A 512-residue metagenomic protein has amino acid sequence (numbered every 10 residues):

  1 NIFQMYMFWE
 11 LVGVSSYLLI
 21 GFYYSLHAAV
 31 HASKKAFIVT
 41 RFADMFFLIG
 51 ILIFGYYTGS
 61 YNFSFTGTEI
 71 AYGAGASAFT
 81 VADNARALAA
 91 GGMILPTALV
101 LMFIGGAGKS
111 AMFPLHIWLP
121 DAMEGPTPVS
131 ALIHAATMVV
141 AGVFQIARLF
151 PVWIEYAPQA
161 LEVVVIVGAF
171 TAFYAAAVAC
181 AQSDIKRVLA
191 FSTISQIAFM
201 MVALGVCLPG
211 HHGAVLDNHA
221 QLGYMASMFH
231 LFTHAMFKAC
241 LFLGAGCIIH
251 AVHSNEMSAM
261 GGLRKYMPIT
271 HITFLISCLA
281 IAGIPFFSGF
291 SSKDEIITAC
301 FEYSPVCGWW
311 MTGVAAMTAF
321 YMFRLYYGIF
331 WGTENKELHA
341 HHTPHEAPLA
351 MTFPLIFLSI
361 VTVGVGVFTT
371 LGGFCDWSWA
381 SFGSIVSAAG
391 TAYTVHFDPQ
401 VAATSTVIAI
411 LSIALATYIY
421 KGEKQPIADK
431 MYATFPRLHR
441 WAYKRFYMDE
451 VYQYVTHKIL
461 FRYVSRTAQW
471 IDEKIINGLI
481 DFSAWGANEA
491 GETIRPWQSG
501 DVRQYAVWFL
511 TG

Functional and structural regions predicted by a protein language model:
I2-M5, V14-E346, A350, S359-V361 (+1 more regions): Hydrophobic transmembrane alpha-helices and their helix-loop junctions in integral membrane proteins
E10: Short phosphate-coordinating micro-motif centered on Lys-Gly-acidic
T40, I117, H230, F242 (+18 more regions): Feature representing long, continuous alpha-helical segments
F42-A43, L48-I51, I269-T273, F357 (+6 more regions): Hydrophobic alpha-helical transmembrane segments of multipass membrane transporters and ion channels, focusing on
L161-V165, P399-V407: Alpha-helical transmembrane segments of polytopic membrane proteins
K238-L241, A316-L325, I408-D429: Hydrophobic alpha-helical membrane-embedded segments
E346-G364, T404-I408, S483, A506-V507 (+1 more regions): Membrane-embedded alpha-helical bundles of multi-pass integral membrane proteins
G372-T404, Y418-G512: Aromatic-capped, Gly/Pro-kinked transmembrane alpha-helices
